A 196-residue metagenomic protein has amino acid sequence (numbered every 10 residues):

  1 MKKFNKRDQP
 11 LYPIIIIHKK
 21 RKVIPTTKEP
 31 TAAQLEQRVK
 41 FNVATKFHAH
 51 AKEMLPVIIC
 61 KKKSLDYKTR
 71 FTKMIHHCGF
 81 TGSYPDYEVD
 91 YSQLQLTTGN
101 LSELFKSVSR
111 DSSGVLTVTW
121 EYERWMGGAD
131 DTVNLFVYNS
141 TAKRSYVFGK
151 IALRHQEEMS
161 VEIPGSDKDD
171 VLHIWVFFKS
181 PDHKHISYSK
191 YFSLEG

Functional and structural regions predicted by a protein language model:
M1-S102: Long, polar/Ser/Thr-enriched low-complexity segments that form simple helices or flexible linkers at protein ends
K63-G196: Charged linear interaction tracts used for macromolecular binding and regulation
